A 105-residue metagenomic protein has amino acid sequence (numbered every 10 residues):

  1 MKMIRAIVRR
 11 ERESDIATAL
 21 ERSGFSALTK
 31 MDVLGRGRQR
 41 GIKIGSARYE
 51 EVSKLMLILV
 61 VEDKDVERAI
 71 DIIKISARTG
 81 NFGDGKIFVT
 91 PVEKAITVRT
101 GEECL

Functional and structural regions predicted by a protein language model:
M1-L105: Positively charged, small/polar-rich N-terminal and surface patches that mediate targeting and assembly and bind
